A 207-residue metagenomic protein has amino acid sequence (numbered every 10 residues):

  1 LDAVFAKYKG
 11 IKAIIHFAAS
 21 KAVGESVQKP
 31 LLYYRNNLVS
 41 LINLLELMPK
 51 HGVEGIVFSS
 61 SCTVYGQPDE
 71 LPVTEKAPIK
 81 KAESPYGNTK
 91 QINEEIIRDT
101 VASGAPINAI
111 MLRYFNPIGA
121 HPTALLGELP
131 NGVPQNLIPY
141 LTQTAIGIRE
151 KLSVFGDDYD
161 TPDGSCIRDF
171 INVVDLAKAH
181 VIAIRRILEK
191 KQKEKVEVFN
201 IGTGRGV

Functional and structural regions predicted by a protein language model:
L1-N36: NAD(P)H-binding glycine-rich loop region in Rossmannoid oxidoreductase-like domains and their noncatalytic homologs
A3, A13, N43, E95-I96 (+3 more regions): Alpha-helical elements of Rossmann-like donor-binding domains used by nucleotide-donor carbohydrate transfer enzymes
A3-K7, L47, T144: CheY-like receiver
H16, I56-F58, I110-R113, D169 (+1 more regions): Structural signature of the Rossmann-like NAD(P)-dependent dehydrogenase/reductase core
Q28-E46, K50, E54-G55, V64-N116 (+1 more regions): Catalytic helix-loop patch of NAD(P)-dependent Rossmann-fold dehydrogenases
S61: Residue(s) in the substrate-gating loop at a strand-loop-helix junction that position the organic substrate next
P117-A120, P139-T161, R168-V198: Alpha-helical substrate-binding/gating segment
